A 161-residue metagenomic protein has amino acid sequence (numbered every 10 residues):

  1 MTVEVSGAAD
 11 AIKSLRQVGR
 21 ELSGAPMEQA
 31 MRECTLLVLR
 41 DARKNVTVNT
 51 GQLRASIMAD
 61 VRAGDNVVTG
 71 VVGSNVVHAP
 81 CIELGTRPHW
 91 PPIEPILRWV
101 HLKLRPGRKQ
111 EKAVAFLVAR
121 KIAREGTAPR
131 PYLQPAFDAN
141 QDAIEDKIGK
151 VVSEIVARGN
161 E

Functional and structural regions predicted by a protein language model:
M1-E161: Short, Lys/Arg-rich flexible segments
